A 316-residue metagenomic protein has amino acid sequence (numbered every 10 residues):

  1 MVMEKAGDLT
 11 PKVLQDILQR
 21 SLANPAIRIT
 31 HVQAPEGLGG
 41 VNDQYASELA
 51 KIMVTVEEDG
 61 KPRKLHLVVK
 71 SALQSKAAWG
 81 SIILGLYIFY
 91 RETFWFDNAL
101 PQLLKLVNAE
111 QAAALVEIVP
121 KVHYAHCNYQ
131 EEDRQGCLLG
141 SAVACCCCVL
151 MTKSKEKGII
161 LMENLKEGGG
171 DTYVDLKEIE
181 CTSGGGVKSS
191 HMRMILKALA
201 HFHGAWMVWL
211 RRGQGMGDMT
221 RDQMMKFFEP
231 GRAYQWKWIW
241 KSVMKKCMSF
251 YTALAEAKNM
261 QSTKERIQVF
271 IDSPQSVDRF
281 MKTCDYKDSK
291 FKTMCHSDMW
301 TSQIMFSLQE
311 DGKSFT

Functional and structural regions predicted by a protein language model:
M1-K157, S307-F315: Conserved NTP-binding catalytic cores of kinases and kinase-like/nucleotidyltransferase enzymes across multiple kinase
S47, I159, R193-K197: Non-catalytic, well-ordered alpha-helical scaffold segments
K61-Q74, K166-T172, I239-K246: Short, compositionally biased low-complexity segments
P101-K105, N128-E131, E167-D171, H201-V208: Alpha-helix capping at helix-to-loop junctions
C146-K153, G170-H296, F306-F315: ATP-dependent phospho-/nucleotidyl transfer catalytic cores
K157-G169: Conserved short submotifs of the Hanks-type protein kinase catalytic core that shape the nucleotide-binding pocket
M299: Hydrophobic HxD+1 residue recognition
S302: Conserved protein-kinase catalytic-loop position immediately C-terminal to the HRD catalytic Asp
